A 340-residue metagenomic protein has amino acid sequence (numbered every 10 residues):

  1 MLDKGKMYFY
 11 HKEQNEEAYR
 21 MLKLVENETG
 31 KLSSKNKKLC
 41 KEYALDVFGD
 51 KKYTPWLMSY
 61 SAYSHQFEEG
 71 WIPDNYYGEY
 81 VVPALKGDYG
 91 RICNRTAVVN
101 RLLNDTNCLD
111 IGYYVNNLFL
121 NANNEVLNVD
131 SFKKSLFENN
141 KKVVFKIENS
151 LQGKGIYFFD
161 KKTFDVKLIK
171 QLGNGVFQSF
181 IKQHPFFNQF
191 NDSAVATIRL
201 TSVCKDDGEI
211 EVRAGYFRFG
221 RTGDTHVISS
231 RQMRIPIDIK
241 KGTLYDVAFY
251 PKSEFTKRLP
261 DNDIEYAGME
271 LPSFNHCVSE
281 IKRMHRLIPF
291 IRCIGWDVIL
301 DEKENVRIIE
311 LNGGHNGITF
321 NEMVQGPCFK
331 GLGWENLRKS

Functional and structural regions predicted by a protein language model:
F9-L127, S131, I281: Conserved N-proximal alpha/beta basic substrate-recognition cap immediately N-terminal to, or forming the N-lobe
G90-R91, Q189-D192, I288-P289: Short Gly/Pro-enriched turn/cap motifs at secondary-structure boundaries
L103-N104, Y113, F132-K154, G173-Q189: ATP-grasp fold ATP-binding core
D110, N117-F119, K142-V166: Glycine-rich phosphate-binding loop of ATP-grasp-fold ATP-dependent ligases
V143, E211-R213, R307: Protein kinase-like catalytic core scaffold
I147-L151, S179-I181, S202-C204, F219 (+2 more regions): Short, flexible loop/turn elements at secondary-structure junctions
K161-K162, V166-A248: Phosphate-binding site of ATP-dependent enzymes
F255-C293, L300-S340: C-terminal active-site "lid" helix and adjoining low-complexity regulatory extension at the edge of ATP-using catalytic
